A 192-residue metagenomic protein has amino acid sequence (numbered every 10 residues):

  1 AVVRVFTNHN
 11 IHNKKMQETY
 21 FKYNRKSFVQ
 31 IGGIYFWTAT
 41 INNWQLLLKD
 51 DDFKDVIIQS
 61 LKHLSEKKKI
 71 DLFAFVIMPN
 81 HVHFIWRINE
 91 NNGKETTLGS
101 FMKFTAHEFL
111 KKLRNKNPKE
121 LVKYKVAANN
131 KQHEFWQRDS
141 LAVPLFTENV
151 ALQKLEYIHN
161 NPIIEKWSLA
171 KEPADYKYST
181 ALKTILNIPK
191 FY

Functional and structural regions predicted by a protein language model:
A1-Y192: Short catalytic/metal-binding and nucleic-acid-binding patches
